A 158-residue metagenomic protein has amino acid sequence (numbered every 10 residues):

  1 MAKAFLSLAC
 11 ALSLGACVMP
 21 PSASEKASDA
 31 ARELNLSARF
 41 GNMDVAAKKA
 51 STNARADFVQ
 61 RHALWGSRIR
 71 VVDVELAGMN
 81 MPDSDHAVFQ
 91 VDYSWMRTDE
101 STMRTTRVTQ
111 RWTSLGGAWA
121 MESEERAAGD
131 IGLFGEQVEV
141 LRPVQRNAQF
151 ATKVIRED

Functional and structural regions predicted by a protein language model:
M1-L6: Bacterial N-terminal signal peptides that target proteins for export
S22-A23, S28-D29, L36-Q90, S101: Short solvent-exposed beta->alpha transition segments
E75-M79, R107-W112: Hydrophobic/aromatic beta-strand elements that line small-molecule binding cavities or substrate pockets in beta-rich
V88-D92, R111, A120: Soluble periplasmic/extracytoplasmic beta-strand elements of cell-envelope proteins
W95-R104: Short, cysteine-centered beta-strand-loop-beta hairpins and adjacent loop/turn segments enriched in charged/polar
T106, L115, A120-D158: Low-complexity, intrinsically disordered terminal/linker segments enriched in charged and Gly/Pro repeats
